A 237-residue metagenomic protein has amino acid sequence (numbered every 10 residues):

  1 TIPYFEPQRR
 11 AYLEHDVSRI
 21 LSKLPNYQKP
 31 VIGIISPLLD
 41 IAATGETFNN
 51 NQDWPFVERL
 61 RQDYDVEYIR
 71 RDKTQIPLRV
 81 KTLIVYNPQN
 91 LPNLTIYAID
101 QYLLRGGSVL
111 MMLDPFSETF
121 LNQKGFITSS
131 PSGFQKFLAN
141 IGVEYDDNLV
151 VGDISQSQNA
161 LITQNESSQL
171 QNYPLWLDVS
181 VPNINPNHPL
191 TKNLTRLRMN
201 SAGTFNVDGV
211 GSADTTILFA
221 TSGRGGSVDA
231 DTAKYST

Functional and structural regions predicted by a protein language model:
T1-N49, D65: A cross-kingdom signal targeting lumenal/periplasmic-facing segments of multi-pass membrane and secretory-pathway
H15, N26, A43-T237: Acidic, S/T/G-rich, low-cysteine, solvent-exposed domains in lumenal/extracellular/periplasmic regions of secretory
